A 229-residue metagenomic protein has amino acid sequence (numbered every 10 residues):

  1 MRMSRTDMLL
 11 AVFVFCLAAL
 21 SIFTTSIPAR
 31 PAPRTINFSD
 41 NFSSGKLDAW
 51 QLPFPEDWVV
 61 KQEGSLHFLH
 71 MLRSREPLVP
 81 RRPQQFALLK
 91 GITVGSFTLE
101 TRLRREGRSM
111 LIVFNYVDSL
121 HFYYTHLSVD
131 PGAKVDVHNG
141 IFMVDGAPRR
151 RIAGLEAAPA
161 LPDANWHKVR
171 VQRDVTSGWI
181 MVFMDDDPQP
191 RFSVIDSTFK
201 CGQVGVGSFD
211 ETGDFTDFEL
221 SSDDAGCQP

Functional and structural regions predicted by a protein language model:
A11-I22: Bacterial N-terminal signal peptides
R30-F54, C227-P229: Extracellular carbohydrate-recognition regions
F42, L99-T101, N165-D174, I180-V182: Short tryptophan-centered beta-strand motifs in secreted/extracellular beta-sheet-rich domains of glycan-recognition
K46-R75: Extracellular glycan-recognition surfaces and repeat-rich motifs
E76-V144: Secretory/extracellular carbohydrate-interaction modules and structurally similar beta-sandwich "look-alikes"
G146-K168: Short, aromatic/His-centered strand-loop micro-motif at the edge of beta-sheets
F183-Q203: Short, solvent-exposed beta-strand-to-loop segments that form ligand-recognition rims of beta-rich domains
D196-P229: Ligand-recognition surfaces built from glycine- and aromatic
